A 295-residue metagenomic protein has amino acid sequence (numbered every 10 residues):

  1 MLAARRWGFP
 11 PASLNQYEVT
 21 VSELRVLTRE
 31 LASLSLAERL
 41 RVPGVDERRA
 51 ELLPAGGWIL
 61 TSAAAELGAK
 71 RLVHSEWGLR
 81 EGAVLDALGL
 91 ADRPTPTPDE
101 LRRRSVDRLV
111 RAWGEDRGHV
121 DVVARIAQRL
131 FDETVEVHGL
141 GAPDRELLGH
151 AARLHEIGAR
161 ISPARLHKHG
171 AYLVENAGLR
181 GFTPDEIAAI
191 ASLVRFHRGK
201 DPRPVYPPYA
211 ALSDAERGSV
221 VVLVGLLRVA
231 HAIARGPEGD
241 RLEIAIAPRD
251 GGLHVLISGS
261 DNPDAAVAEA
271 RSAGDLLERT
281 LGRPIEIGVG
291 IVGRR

Functional and structural regions predicted by a protein language model:
M1-R228, I233-P237, L242-V255, S260-D264 (+2 more regions): Helical "lid/coupling" subdomains associated with nucleotide-phosphate turnover
R80-E81, G293-R295: A short acidic, often aromatic-flanked loop/helix-cap motif at beta-alpha or helix-coil junctions that lines enzyme
A273-G274, R295: Active-site rim/adjacent substrate-binding subdomains
L281-R294: A short amphipathic beta-strand at an alpha->beta junction
